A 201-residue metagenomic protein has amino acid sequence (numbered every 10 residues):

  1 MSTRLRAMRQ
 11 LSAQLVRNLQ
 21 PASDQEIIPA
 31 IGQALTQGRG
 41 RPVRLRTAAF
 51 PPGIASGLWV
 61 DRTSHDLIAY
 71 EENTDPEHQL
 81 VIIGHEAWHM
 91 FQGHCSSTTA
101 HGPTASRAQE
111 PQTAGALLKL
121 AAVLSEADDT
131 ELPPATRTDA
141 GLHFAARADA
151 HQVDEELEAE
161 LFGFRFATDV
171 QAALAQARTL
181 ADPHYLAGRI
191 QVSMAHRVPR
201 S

Functional and structural regions predicted by a protein language model:
S2-D61: Auxiliary, metal-adjacent structural segments of Zn-dependent hydrolase domains
S2-T3, Q14-S23, I27, I31 (+1 more regions): Metalloprotease/metallohydrolase-associated module, dominated by Zn2+-dependent proteases
G32-T36, H85, F164: Generic solvent-exposed, charged/amphipathic alpha-helical segments that serve as macromolecular interface scaffolds
G38-R46, D61-D66, R189-S201: Short, charged low-complexity intrinsically disordered segments located at boundaries of structured domains
G40, P76, W88-A100: Short helix-capping and hinge/turn segments at secondary-structure transitions, especially at repeat and domain
R62, L67-I82: Short pre-active-site segment immediately N-terminal to the catalytic Zn-binding motif
I68-Y70, G84, F162, F166-A167: Long, contiguous hydrophobic alpha-helical segments, chiefly transmembrane helices and signal peptides
V81-H94, A159: Active-site recognition of the HExxH zinc-binding catalytic motif
